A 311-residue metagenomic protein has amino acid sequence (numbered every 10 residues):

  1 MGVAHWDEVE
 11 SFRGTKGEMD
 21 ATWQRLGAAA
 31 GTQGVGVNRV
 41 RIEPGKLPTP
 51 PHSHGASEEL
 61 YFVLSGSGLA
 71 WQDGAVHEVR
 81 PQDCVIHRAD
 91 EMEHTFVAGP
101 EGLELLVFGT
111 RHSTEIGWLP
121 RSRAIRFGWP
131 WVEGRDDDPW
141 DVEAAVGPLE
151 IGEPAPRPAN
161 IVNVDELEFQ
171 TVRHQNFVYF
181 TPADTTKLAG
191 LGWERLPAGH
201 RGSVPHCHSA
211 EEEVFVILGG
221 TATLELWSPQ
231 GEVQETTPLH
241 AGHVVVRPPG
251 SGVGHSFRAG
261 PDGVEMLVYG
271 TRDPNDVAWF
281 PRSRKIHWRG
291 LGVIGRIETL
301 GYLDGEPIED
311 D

Functional and structural regions predicted by a protein language model:
M1-G34, P44, I116-G190, F280-D311: A short, N-terminal "cap"/entry segment at the start of jelly-roll beta-barrel domains of the cupin/DSBH fold
M19-T22, N38-H54, G192-H208: Conserved short histidine dyad/triad with adjacent acidic residue
L47-T49, L69, C84-V85, D90-T95 (+4 more regions): Histidine-centered metal-chelating micro-motifs
T49-H54, V97-A98, S203-H208, L226 (+2 more regions): Short histidine-centered beta-strand/loop micro-motifs that create catalytic or ligand/metal-coordination sites
A56-E58, F62-L69, D73, A210-T223 (+1 more regions): Glycine- and acidic-residue-biased ligand/ion/polar-headgroup-sensing regions
G74-E91, S228-P249: Short acidic-glycine-tyrosine-enriched beta hairpin
A89-E115, P249-D276: Ligand-binding loop in jelly-roll beta-barrel domains
